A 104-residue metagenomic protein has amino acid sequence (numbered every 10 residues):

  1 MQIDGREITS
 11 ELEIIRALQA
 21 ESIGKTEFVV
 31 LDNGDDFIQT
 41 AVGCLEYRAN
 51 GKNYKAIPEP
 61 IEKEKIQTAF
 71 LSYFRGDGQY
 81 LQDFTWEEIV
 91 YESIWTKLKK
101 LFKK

Functional and structural regions predicted by a protein language model:
M1-K104: Acidic, proline/glycine-rich low-complexity IDRs
